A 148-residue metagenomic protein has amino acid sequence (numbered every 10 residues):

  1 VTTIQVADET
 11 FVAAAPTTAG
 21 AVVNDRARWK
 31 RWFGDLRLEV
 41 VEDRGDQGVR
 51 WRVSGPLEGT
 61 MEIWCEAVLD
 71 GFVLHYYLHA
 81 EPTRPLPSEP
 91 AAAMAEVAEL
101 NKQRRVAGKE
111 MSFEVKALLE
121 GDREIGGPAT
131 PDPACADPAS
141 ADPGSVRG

Functional and structural regions predicted by a protein language model:
V1-E39, D137-D142, V146-G148: Hydrophobic ligand-binding cavity/cleft-lining segments
T3, D46-G48, L69-V73: A generic structural signal for beta-strand entry/edge sites
I4, G34, G45, L57-G59: Residues that act as N-cap/strand-start positions at coil-to-secondary-structure junctions
E9-A13, R52, W64: Generic structural detector for well-ordered beta-strands
T18-V23, W29, V49-W51, L74-Y76 (+1 more regions): Hydrophobic pocket/interface hotspot
R37-D43, C65-E66: Short, exposed beta-strand/loop patches in secreted or surface proteins that constitute
E42-R52: Short, hydrophobic/aromatic-rich segments at coil-to-beta transitions
S54-P131, G148: Beta-strand/loop substructures that line and gate deep hydrophobic ligand-binding cavities in soluble
